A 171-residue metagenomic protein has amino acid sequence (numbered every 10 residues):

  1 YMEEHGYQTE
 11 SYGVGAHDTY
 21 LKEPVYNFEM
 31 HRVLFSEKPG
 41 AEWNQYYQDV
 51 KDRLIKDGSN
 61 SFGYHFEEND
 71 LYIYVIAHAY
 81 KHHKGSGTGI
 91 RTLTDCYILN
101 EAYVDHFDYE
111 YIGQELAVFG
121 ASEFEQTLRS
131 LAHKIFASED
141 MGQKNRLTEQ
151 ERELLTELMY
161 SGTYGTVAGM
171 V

Functional and structural regions predicted by a protein language model:
M2-V171: Conserved NTP-donor binding/palm subdomain of two-metal-ion nucleotidyltransferases/polymerases, i.e., the charged
